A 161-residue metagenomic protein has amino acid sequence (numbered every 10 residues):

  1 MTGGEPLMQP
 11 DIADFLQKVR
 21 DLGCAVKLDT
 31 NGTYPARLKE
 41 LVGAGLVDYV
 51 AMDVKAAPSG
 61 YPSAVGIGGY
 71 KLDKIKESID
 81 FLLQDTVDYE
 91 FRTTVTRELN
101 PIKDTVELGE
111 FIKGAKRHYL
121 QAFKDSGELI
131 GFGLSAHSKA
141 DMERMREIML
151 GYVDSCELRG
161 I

Functional and structural regions predicted by a protein language model:
L7-A140: Conserved AdoMet/S-adenosylmethionine-binding subsite of the radical SAM
D141-I161: Charged phosphate-binding loop/patch that engages nucleotide di/tri-phosphates or the phosphate backbone of nucleic
